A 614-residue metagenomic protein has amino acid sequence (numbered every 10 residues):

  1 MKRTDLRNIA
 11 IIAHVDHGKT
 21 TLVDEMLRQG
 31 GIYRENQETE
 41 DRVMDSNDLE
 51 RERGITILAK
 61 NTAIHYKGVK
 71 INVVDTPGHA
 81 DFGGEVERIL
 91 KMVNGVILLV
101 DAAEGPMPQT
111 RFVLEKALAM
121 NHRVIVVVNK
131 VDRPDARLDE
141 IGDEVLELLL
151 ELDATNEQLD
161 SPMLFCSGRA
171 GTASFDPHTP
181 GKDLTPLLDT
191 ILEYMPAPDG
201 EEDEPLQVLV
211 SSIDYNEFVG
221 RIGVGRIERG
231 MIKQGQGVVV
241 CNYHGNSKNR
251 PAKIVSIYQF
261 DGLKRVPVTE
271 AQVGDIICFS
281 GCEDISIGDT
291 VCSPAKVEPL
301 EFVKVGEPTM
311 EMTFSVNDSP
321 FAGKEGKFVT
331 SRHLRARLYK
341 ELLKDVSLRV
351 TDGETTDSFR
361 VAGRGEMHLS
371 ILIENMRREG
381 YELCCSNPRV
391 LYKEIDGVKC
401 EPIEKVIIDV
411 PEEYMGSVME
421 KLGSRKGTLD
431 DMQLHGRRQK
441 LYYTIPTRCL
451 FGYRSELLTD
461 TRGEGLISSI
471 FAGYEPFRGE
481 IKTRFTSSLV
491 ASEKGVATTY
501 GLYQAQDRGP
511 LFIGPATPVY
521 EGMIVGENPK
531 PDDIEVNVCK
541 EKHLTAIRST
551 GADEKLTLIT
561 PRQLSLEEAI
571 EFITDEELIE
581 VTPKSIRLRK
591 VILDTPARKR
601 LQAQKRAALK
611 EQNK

Functional and structural regions predicted by a protein language model:
M1-V100, E104, E144, I213-N216: P-loop NTPase switch module centered on the Walker A-proximal segment
K2, I32-A59, F82, L148-D160 (+13 more regions): Active-site phosphate-binding and catalytic loops of NTP-dependent enzymes
H17, Q29, H79-A80, A103-P106 (+17 more regions): Conserved nucleotide-binding/hydrolysis micro-motifs of P-loop NTPases
R123, R133-E193: Canonical P-loop GTPase G-domain recognition
P162-R169, P205-D214, D352-G363, R389-D396 (+5 more regions): A glycine-rich phosphate-binding loop feature that marks nucleotide/adenosyl-phosphate handling sites
Q207-M312, P320-K324, T486, K494-T545 (+2 more regions): Conserved nucleotide-binding/hydrolysis modules and their immediate coupling elements across P-loop/ASCE NTPase motors
F260, R265-V268, C400, I445 (+3 more regions): Long insertion/accessory domains within large nucleic-acid-processing enzymes
V297, V305-R437: Charged, conformationally dynamic linker/hinge segments that couple catalytic or nucleotide-dependent chemistry
